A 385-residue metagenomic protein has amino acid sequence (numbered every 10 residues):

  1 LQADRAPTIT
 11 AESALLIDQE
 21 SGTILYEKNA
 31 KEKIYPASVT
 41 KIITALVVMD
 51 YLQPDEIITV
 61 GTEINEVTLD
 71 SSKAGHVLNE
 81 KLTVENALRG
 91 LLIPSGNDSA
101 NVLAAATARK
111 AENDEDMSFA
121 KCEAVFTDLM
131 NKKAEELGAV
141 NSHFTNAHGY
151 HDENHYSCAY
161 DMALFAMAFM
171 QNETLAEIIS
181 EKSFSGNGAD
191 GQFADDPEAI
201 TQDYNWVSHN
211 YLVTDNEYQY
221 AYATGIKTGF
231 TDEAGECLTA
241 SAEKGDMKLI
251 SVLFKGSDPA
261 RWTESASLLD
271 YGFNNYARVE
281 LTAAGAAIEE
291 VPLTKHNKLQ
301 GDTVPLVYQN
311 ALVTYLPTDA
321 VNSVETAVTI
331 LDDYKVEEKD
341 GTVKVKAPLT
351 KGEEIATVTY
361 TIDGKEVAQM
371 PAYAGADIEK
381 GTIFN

Functional and structural regions predicted by a protein language model:
L1-Y160, L164, F169-E173: Active-site-adjacent loops and short helices of periplasmic peptidoglycan-processing enzymes
V140, N154-Y156, Y160-D161, A166-N385: Domain-terminus/edge residues, biased toward the C-terminal soluble/receptor-binding domains of extracytoplasmic
